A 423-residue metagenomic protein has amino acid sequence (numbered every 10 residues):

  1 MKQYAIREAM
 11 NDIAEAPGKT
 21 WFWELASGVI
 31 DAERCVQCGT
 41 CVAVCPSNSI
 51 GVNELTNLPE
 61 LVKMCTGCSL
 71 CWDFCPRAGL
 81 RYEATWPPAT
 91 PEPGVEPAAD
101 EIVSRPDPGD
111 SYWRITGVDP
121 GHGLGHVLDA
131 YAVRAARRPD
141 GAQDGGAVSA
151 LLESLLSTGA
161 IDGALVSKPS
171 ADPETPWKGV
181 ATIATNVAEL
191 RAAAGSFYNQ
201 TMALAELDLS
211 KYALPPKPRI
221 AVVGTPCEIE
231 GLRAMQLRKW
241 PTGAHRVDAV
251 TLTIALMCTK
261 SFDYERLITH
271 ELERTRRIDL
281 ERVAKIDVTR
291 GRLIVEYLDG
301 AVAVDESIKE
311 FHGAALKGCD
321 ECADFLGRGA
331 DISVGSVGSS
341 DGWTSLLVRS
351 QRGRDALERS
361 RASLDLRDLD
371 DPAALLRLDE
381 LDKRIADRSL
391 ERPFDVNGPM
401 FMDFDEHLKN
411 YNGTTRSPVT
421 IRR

Functional and structural regions predicted by a protein language model:
A5-L25, Q37-N57, S196-Q200, D287-D305: Short, charged low-complexity linear segments at domain edges
G18, S27, R34-V36, T40-E60 (+2 more regions): Iron-sulfur cluster-binding cysteine motifs and their immediate structural context in ferredoxin-like electron-transfer
A26-E33, N57-S69, K217-I220, D305-K317: Immediate flanking context of iron-sulfur cluster ligation sites
E33-S47, M64-A78, T225-G231, A315-L326: Local cysteine-cluster metal-coordination motifs and their immediate loop/turn environment, predominantly Fe-S cluster
V36, T40, E60, T66 (+3 more regions): Generic alpha-helix structural propensity
P87-P91, P97-R423: Iron-sulfur-associated redox domains of electron-transfer enzymes in respiratory and anaerobic energy metabolism
